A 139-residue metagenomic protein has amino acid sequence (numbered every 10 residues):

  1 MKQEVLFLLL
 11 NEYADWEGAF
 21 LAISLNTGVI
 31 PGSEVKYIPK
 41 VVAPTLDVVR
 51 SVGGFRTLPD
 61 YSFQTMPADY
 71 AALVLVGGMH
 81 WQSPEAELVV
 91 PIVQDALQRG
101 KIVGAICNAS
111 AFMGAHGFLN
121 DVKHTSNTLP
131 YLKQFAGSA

Functional and structural regions predicted by a protein language model:
M1-R99, F112-D121, L132-A139: Extended, subdomain-level signal for the structured scaffold at the beginning of enzyme domains
K40-A43, V103-C107, K123-N127: Short, hydrophobic beta-strand segments that form beta-sheet elements in well-ordered domains
